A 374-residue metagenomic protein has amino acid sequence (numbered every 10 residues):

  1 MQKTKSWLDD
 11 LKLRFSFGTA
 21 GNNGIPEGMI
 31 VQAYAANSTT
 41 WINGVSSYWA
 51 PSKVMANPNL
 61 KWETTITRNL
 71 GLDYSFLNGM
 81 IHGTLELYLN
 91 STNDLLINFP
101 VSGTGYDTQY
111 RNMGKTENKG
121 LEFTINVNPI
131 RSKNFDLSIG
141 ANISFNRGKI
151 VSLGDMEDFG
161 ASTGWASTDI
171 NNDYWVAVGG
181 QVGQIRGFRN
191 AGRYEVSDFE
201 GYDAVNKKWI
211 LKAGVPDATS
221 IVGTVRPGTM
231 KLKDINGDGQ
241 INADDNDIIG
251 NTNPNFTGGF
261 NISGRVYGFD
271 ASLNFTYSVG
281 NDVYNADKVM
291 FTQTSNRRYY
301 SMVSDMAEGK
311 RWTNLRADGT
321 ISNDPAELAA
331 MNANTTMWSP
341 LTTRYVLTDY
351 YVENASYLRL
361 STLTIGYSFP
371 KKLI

Functional and structural regions predicted by a protein language model:
M1-V176, T343-I374: Extracellular/periplasmic, surface-exposed regions of secreted and cell-surface proteins
D10-K12, S144, G160, S278-D282 (+1 more regions): Short edge-strand/loop segments of extracellular domains
G28, R111, E117, N128-G250 (+3 more regions): Conserved small-residue
Q32, L89, T276-V279, K288-V289: A short beta-strand motif that forms part of the nucleic acid-binding face of small beta-barrel RNA-binding folds
A56, G71, N242-D245, T257-N261: Short, hydrophobic/aromatic alpha-helical segments in well-folded domains
E195-G201, W209-I210, I249-A286: Glycine-rich, aromatic-lined ligand/substrate-binding cores of catalytic and carbohydrate-binding domains
G280-I374: Extracytoplasmic gating/loop element in the C-terminal half of outer-membrane beta-barrel translocons and assembly
